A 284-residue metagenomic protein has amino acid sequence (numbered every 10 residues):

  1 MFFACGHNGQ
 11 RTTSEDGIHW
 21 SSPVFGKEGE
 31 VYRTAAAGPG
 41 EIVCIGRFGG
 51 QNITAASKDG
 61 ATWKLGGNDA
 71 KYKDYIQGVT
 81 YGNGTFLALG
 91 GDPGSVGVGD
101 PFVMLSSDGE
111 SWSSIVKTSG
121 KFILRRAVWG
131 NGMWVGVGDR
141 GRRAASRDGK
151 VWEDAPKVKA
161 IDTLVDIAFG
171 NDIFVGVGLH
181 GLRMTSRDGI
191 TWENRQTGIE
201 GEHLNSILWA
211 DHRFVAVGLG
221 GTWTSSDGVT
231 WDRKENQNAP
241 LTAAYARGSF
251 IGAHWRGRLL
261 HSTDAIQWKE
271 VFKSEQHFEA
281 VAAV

Functional and structural regions predicted by a protein language model:
M1-V284: Residue-level hotspots at or immediately adjacent to binding/recognition sites across diverse folds
